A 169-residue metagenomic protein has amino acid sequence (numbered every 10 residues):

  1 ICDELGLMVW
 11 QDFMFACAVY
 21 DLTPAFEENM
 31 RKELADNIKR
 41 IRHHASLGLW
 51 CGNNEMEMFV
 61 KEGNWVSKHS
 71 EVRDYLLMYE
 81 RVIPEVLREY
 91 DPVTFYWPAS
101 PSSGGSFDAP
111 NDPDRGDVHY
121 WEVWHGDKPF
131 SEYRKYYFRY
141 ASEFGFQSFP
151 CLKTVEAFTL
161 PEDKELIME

Functional and structural regions predicted by a protein language model:
I1-F95, S100, S106-F107: Active-site mouth of glycoside hydrolases
W50, E85-R88, W97-P110, R115-E169: Substrate-binding clefts and catalytic carboxylate motifs of secreted carbohydrate-active enzymes
